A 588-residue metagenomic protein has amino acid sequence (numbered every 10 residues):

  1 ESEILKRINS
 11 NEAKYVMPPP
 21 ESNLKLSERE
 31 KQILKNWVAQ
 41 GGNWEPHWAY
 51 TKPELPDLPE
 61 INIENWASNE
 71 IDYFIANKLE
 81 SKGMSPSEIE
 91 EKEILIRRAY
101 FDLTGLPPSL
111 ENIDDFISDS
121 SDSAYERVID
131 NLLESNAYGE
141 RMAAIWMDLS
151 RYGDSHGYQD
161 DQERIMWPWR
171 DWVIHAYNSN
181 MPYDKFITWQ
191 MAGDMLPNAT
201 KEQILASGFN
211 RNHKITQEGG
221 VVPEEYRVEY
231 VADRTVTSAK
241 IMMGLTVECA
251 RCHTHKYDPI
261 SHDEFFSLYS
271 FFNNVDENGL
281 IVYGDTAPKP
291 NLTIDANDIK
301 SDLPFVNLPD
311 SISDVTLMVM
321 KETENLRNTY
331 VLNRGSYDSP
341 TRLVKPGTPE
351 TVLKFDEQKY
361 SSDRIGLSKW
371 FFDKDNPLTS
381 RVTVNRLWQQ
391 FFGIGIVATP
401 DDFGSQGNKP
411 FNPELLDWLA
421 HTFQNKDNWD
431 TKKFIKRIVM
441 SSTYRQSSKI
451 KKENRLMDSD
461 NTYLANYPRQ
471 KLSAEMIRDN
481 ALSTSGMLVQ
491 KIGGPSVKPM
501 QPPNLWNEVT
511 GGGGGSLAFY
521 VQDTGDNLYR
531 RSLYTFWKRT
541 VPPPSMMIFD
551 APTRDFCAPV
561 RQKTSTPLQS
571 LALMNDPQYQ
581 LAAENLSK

Functional and structural regions predicted by a protein language model:
E1-E3, A49-E60, P259-V275, N408: Gly/Gly-Pro-rich "capping" loops immediately C-terminal to redox-active cysteine motifs in periplasmic/lumenal
E1-S22, K31, K35-A39, I61-D72 (+4 more regions): Extracytoplasmic electron-transfer domains, predominantly the class I c-type cytochrome c fold
I4, E30-N36, Q40-W44, N307-T323: Extended acidic/polar, glycine-enriched regions that form or flank non-catalytic beta-rich accessory modules
N11, E21-E28, M195-D298, M546: Sequence context surrounding c-type heme c attachment/ligation sites in exported
K35-E60, A176-S179, Y183-A232, N274-P290 (+1 more regions): Post-cleavage N-terminal segment of exported redox proteins
I63-R98, D102-A137, R151-N198, D258-S261 (+4 more regions): Primarily short, surface-exposed interaction patches in extracytoplasmic proteins
